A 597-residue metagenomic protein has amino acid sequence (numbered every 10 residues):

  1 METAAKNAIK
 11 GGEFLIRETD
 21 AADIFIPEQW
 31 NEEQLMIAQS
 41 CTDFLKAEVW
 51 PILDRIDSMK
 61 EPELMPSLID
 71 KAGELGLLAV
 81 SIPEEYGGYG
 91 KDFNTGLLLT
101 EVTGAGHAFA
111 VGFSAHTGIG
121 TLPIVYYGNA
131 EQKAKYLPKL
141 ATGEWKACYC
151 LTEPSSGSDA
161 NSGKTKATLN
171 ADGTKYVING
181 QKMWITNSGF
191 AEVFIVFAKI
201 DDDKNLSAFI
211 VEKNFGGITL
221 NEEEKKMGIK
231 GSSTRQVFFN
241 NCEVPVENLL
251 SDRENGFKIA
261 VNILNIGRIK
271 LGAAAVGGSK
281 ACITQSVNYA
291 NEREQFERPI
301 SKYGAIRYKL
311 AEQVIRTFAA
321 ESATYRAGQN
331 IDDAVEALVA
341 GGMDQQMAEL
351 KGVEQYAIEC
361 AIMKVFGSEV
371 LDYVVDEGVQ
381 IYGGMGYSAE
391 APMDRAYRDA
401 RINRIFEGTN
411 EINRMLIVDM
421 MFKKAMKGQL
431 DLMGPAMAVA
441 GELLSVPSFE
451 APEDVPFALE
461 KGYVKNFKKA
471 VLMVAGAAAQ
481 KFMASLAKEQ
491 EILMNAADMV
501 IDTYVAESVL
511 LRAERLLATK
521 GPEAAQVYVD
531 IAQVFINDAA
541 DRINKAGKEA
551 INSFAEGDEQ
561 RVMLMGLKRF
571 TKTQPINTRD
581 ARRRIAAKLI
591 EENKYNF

Functional and structural regions predicted by a protein language model:
M1-S114, E131-K135, K139, D332 (+3 more regions): Amphipathic, small/basic residue-rich leader segments at the start of a protein or domain
E2-A4, P27-W30, M36-I37, T219-S322 (+5 more regions): Glycine-rich beta->alpha junctions and the first turn(s) of the following alpha-helix
E2-D23, L98-L99, I119, N262 (+3 more regions): Glycine-rich phosphate/cofactor-binding loops in nucleotide/flavin-utilizing enzymes
V49, G112-E131, G157-A160, T168-L169: N-terminal glycine-rich flavin-associated loop
L53-K60, F318-F366, V379-Q380, M483 (+2 more regions): C-terminal helix-coil-helix/basic helical segment that borders enzyme active sites and/or dimer interfaces and provides
G143-L151: A short, Trp-centered hydrophobic/proline-enriched beta-strand micro-motif
T174-L220: A short core secondary-structure module
L443-A451, V455-F597: C-terminal amphipathic alpha-helical interaction region
